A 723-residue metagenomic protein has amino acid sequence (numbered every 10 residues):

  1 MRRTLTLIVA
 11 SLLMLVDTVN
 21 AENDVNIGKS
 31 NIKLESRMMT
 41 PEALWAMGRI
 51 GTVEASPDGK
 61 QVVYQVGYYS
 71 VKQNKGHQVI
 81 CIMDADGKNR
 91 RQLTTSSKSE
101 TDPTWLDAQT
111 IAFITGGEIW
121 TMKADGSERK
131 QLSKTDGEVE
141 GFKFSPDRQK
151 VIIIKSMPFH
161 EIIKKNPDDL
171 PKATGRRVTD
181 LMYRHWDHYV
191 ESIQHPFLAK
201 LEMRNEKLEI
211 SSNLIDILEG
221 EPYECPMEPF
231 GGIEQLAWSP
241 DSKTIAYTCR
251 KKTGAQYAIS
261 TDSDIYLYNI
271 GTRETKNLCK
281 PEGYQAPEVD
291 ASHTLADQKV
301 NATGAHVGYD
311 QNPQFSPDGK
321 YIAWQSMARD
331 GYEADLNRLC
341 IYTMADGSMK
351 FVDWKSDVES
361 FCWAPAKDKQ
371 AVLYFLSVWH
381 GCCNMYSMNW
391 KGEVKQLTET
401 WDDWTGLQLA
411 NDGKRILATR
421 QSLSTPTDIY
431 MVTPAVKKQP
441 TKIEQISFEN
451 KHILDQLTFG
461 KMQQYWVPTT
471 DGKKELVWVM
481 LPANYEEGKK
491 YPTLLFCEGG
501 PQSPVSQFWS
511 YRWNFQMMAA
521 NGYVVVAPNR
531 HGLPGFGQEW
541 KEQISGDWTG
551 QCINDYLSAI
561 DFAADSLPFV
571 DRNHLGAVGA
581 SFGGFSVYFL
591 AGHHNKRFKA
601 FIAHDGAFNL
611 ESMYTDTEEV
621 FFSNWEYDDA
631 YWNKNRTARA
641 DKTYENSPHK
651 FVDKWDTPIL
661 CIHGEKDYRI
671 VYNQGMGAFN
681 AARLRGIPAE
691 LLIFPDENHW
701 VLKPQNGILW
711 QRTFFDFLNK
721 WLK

Functional and structural regions predicted by a protein language model:
D24-G28, H77-Q78, I153-G220, T248-K251 (+5 more regions): Predominantly five- to eight-bladed beta-propeller fold
G28-G48, I210-P222: A short helix->beta-strand "capping" segment at the edge of beta-propeller domains
E42-Q78: Beta-strand-rich domains and repeat architectures in extracellular enzymes and scaffolds, especially beta-propellers
M47-V62, S97-I114, R129, D136-V151 (+13 more regions): Conserved beta-propeller blade repeats
Y68-K72, P158-E161, K252-A255, A328-G331 (+2 more regions): Short glycine/acidic-enriched loop and turn motifs that connect beta-strands
D84-K88, K123-S127, E202-R204, N269-R273 (+3 more regions): Short loop/turn segments that connect beta-strands within beta-propeller blades
T441, F448-N573, A580, T615: Cap/lid segment of the alpha/beta-hydrolase catalytic domain
N514, A519, A527-K723: Active-site-proximal cap/loop segments of hydrolase catalytic domains
